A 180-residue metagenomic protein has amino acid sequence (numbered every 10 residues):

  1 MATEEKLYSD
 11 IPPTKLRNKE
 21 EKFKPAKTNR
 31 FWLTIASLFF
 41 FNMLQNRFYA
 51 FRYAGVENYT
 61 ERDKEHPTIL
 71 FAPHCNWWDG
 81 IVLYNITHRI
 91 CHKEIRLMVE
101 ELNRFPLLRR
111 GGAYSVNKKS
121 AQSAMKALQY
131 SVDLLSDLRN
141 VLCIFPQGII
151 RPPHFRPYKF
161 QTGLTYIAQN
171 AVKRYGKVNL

Functional and structural regions predicted by a protein language model:
A2-E57, V82, P106-G111: A transmembrane-helix-recognition feature enriched in membrane-embedded lipid enzymes and envelope glyco-/phospholipid
A50-L180: Soluble catalytic domains of membrane acyltransferases
